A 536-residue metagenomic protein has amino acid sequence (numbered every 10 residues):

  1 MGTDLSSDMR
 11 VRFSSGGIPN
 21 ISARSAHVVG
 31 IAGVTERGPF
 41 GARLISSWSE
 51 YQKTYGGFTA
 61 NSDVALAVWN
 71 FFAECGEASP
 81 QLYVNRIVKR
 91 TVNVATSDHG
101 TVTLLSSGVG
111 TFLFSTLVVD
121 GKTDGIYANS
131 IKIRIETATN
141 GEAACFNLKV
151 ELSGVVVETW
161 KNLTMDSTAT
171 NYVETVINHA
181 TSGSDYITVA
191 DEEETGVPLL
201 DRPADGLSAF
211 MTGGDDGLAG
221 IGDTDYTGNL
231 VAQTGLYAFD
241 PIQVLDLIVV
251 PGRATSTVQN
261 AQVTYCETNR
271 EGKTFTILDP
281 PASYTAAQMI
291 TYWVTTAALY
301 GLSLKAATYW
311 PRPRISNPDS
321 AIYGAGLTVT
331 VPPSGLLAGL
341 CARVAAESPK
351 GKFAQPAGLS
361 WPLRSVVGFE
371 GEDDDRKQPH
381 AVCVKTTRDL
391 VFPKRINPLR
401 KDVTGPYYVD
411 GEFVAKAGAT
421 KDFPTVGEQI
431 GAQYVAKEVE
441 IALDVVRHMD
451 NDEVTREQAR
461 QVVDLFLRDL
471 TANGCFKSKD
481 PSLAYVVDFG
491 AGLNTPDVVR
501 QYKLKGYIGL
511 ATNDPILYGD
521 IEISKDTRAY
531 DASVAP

Functional and structural regions predicted by a protein language model:
M1, F72, V94, T168 (+7 more regions): Residue-level detector of intrinsically disordered, flexible termini and proteolytic processing junctions
M1-L104, T111, V118-T123, G141 (+2 more regions): Structured, hydrophobic secondary-structure cores that serve as assembly/anchoring elements
L82, N129-T137, I187-V189, Y485-F489: Generic structural motif
H99, L105-V109, G206-G214: Periplasmic/extracellular, small/polar-rich flexible segments of pilin-like filament-forming proteins
T101-T181, I248: Extended, beta-strand-rich, solvent-exposed assembly scaffolds of outer structural proteins
A169-D191, G196, V534-P536: Short, surface-exposed secondary-structure junctions/capping segments
V197-T227, A232: Long, low-complexity, polar/charged, intrinsically disordered or flexibly structured peripheral segments
